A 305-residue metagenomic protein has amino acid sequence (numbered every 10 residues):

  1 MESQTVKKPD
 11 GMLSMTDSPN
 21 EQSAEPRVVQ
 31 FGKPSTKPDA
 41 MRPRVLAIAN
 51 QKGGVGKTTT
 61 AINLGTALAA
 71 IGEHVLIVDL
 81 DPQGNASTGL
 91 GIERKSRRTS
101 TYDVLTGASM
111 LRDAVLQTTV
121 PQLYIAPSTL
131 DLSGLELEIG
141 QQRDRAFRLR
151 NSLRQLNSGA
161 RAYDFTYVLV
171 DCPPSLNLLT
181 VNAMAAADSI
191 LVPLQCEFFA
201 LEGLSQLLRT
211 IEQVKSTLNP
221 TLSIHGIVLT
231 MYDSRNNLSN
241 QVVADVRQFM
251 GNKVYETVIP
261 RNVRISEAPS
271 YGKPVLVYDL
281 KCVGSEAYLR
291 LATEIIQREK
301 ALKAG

Functional and structural regions predicted by a protein language model:
M1-G305: P-loop NTP-binding core
